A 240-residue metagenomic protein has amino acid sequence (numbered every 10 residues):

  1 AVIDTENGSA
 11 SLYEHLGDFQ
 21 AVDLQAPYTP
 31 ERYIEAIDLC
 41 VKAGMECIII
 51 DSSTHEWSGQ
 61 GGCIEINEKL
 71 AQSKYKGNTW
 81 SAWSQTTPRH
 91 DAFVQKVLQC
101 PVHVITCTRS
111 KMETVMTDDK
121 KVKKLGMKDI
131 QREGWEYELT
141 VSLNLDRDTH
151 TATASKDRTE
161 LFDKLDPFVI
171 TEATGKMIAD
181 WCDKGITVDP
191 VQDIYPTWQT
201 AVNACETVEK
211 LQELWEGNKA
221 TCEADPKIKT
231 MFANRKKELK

Functional and structural regions predicted by a protein language model:
A1-I49, T54-H55, G59: Conserved P-loop
N7-E14, Q20, E31-D38, F162-G175 (+1 more regions): Interfaces that engage single-stranded nucleic acids at replication/repair/recombination sites
A10-Y13, E56-I64, E113-D119, H150-A154: Switch/connector loops and helix/strand junctions flanking conserved nucleotide-binding motifs in nucleotide-processing
F19-Q20, I64-E68, K121-K123: Glycine-rich, phosphate-binding/catalytic loops in enzymes
D23-A26, W83-T87, R109: Glycine-rich anion-binding surface patch
C40, V97-C100, N218: Hydrophobic helix-cap positions at the C-terminus of alpha-helices in RecA-like/P-loop ATPase nucleotide-binding cores
I50-Q85: Conserved P-loop NTPase nucleotide-binding/switch module
T87-G175: Phosphate-binding/switch region of NTP-binding enzymes
